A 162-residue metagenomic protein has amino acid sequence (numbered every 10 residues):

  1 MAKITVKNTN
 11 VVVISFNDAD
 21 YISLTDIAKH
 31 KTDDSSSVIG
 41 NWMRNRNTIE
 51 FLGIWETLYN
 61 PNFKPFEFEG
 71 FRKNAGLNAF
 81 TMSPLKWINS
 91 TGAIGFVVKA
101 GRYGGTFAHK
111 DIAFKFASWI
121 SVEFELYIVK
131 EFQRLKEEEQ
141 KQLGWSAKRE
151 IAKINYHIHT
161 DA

Functional and structural regions predicted by a protein language model:
M1-A162: An anion-engaging/catalytic patch
